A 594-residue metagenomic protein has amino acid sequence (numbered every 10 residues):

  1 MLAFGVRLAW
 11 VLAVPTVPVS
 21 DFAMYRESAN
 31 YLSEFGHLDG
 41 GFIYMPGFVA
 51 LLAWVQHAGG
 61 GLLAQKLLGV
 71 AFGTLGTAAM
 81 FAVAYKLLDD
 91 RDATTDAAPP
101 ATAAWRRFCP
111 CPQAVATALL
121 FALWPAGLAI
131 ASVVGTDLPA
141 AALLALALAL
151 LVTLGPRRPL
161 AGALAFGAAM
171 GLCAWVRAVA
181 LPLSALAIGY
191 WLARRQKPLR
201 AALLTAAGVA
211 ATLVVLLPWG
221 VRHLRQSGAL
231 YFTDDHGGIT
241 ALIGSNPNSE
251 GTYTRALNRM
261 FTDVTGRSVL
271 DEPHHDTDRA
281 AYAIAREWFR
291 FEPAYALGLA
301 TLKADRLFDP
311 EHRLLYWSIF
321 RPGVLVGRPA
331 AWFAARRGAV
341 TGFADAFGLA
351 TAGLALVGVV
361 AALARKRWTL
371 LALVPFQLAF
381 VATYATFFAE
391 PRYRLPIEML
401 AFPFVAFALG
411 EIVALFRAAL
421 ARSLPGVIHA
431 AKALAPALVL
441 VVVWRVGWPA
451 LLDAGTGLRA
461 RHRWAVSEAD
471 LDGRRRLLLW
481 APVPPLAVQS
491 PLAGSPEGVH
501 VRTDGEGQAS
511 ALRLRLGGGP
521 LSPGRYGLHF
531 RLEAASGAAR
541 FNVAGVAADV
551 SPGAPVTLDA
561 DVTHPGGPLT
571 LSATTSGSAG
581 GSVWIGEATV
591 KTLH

Functional and structural regions predicted by a protein language model:
A3-V6, A114-P125, A129, A145 (+2 more regions): Short helix- or helix-capping micro-motifs that position conserved polar/aromatic residues at function-defining sites
V14-S28, L38-L51, G59-L63, L230-D234 (+3 more regions): Extracytoplasmic catalytic/substrate-binding loops of multi-pass membrane glycan-assembly enzymes
P18, Y44, A126, S132-P139: Short acidic/glycine- and proline-prone juxtamembrane loop motifs at membrane-interface regions of multi-pass membrane
P46-A50, A58-A78, V115-A118, I130 (+2 more regions): Loop-to-helix entry region of an early transmembrane alpha helix in multi-pass inner-membrane enzymes
A64, A296-L373: Membrane-interface anchor segments at the N-terminal boundary of transmembrane helices in multi-pass membrane enzymes
A64-D96, A103, L146, L150 (+1 more regions): Transmembrane-helix motifs of polytopic, lipid-linked glycan transferases
Y85, R91-C109, A147-A165, A169 (+2 more regions): Membrane-interface transmembrane helices that cradle and orient dolichyl/undecaprenyl
F232-R321: Membrane-proximal stem/loop segments at transmembrane-domain junctions that anchor or position
